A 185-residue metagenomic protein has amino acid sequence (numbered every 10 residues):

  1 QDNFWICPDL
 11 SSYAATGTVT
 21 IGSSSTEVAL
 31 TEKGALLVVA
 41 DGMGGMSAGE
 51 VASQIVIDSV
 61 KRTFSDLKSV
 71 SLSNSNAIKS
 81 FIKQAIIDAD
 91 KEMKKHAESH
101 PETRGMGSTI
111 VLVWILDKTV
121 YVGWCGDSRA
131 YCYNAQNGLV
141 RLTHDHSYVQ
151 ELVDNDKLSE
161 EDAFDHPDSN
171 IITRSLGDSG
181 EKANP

Functional and structural regions predicted by a protein language model:
Q1-P185: PP2C/PPM-type serine/threonine phosphatase catalytic domain
